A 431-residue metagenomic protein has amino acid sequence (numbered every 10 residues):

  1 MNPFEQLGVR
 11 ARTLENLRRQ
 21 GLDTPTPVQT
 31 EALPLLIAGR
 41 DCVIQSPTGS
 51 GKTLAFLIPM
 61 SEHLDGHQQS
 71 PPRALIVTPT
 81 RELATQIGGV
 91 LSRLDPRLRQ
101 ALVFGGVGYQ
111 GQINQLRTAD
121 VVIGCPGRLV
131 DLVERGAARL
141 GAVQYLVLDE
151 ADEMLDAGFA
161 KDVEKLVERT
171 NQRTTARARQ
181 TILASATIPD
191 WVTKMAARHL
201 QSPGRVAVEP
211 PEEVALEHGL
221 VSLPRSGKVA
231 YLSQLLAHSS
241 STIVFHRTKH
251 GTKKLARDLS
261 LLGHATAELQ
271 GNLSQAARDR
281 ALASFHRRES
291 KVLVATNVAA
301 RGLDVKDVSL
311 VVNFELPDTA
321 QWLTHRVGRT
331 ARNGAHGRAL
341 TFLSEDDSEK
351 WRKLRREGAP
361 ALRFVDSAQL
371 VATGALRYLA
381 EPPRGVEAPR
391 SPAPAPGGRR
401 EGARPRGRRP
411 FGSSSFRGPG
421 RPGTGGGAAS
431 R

Functional and structural regions predicted by a protein language model:
N2, R287, R355-G358, R363-R431: Basic Arg/Gly/Lys-rich low-complexity intrinsically disordered segments
N2-L379: Conserved helicase RecA-like core
